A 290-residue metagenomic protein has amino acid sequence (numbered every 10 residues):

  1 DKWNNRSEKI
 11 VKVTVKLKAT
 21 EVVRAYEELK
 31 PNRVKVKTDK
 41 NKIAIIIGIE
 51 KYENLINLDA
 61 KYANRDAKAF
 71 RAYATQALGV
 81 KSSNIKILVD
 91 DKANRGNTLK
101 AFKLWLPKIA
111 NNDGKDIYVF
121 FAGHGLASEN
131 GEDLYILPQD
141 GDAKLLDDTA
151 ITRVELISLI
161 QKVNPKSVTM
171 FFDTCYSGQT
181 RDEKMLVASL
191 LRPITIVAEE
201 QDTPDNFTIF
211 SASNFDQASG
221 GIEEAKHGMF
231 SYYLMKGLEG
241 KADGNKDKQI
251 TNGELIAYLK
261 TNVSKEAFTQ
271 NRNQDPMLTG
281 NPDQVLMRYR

Functional and structural regions predicted by a protein language model:
D1-N5: Short, solvent-exposed loop/turn segments at the edges of extracellular beta-sandwich modules
R6-V13: Edge beta-strands of extracellular beta-sandwich domains
K16, T20-N32, A67, R71-K115 (+2 more regions): Functional beta-strand-loop-alpha-helix junction segments that form "active/interaction loops" within catalytic
N41, G96-A122, L126-M185: Caspase-like (clan CD) cysteine peptidase catalytic core
K42-N57: Short glycine-rich His-centered loop
E53-K68, A72, G221-A225: Glycine- and acidic-residue-enriched helix-capping/strand-helix junction motifs
V168-Y232: Extracellular S/T/G-rich loop segment that most often corresponds to the catalytic His/Ser-adjacent loop
A242-R290: Caspase-like cysteine protease fold
